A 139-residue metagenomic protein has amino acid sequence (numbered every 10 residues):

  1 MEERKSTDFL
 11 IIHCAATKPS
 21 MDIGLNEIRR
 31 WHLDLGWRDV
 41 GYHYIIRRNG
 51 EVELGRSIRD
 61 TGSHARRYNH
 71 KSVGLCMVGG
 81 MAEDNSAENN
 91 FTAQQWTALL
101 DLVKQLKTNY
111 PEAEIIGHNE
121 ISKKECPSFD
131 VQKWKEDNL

Functional and structural regions predicted by a protein language model:
M1-A15, R48-V52, Y68-K71, G80-L139: Basic/polar, cationic surfaces and motifs that engage anionic cell-wall and phosphate/carboxylate ligands
M1-D60: Short, conserved "active-site rim" segments that organize catalytic pockets and cofactor/ligand binding
R59-R66, K104: Short amphipathic alpha-helices and their capping/turn segments at secondary-structure boundaries
L75: Ligand-binding face of N-terminal immunoglobulin V-set domains in extracellular IgSF glycoproteins
